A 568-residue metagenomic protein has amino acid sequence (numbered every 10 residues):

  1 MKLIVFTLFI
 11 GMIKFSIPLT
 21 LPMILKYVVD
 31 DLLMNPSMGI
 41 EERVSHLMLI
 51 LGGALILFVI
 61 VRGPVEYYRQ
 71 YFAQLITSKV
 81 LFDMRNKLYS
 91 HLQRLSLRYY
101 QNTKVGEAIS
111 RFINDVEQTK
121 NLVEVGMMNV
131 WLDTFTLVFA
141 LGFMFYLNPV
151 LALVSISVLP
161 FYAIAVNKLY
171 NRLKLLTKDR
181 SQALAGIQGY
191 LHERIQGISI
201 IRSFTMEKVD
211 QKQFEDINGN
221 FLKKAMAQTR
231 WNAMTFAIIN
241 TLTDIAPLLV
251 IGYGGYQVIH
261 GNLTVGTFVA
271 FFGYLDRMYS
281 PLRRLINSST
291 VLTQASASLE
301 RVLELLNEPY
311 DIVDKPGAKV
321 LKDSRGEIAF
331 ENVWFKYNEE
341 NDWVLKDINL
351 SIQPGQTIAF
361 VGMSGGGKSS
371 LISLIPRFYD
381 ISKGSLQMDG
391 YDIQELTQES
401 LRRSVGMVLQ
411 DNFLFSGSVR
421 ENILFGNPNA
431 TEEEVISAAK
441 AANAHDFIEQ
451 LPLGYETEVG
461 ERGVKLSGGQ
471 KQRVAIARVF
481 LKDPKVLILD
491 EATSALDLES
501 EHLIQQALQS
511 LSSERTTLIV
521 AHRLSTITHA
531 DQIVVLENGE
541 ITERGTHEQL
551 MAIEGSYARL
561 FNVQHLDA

Functional and structural regions predicted by a protein language model:
M1, L97-R98, N114-V123, M127 (+8 more regions): An intracellular "coupling" helix at the cytosolic face of ABC transporter transmembrane type-1 domains
L3-S16, V125-D179, G252-L263, S280: Transmembrane helices of ABC transporter permease
I4-P64, F145-V150, G261-V265: Transmembrane helix-loop-helix hairpins at lipid-water interfaces of multipass membrane proteins, especially the type-1
L8, M12-T20, I56-Y67, T119-L122 (+5 more regions): Hydrophobic alpha-helical transmembrane bundles that constitute the permease/transmembrane domains of multi-pass
M34-P36, F143-S157, V166, A227 (+2 more regions): Helix-loop-helix
R69, A73-T77, H91-V138, Q196: Juxtamembrane loop-to-helix connectors within ABC transporter transmembrane domains
N307, D314-K315, L321-A568: ABC-type nucleotide-binding domain
